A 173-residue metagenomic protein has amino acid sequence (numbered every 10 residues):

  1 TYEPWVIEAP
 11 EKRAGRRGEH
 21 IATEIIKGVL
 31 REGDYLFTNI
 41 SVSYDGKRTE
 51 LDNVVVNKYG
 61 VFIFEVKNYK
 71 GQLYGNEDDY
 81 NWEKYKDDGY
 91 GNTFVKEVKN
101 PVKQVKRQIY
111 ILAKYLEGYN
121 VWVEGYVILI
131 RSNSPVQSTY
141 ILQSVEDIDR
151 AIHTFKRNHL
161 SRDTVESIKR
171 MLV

Functional and structural regions predicted by a protein language model:
T1-T49, V56-V61, K67-E77, N81-V173: Surface-exposed interaction regions that form or flank ligand-binding interfaces
